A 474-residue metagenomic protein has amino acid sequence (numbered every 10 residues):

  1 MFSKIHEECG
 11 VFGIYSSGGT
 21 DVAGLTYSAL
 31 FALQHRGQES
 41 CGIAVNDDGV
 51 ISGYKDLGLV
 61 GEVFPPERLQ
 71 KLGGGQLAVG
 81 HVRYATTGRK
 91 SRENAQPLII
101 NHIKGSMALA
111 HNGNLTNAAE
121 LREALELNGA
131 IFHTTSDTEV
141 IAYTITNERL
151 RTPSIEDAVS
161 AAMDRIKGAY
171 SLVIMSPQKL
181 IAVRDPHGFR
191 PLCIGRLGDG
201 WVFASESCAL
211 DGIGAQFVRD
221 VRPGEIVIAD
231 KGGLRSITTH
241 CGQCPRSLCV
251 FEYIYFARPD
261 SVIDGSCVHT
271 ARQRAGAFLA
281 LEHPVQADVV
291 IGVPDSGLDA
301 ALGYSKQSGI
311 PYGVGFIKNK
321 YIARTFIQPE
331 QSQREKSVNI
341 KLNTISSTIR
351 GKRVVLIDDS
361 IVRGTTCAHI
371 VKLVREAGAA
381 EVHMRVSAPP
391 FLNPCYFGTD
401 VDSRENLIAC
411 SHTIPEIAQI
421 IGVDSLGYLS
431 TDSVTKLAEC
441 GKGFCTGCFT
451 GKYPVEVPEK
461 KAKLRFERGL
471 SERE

Functional and structural regions predicted by a protein language model:
M1-P223, I228-A287, V293, E381: Conserved short alpha-helical segments that host acidic/polar catalytic motifs at enzyme active sites
N46-G49, P177-K179, G292-A300, Q307 (+3 more regions): A glycine-rich phosphate-binding loop feature that marks nucleotide/adenosyl-phosphate handling sites
T86-T87, N117, F189-R190, L210-D211 (+6 more regions): Flexible loop/turn segments at secondary-structure boundaries
A130, R151-T152, P284-D288, K306-G313 (+2 more regions): Secondary-structure transition/capping motifs at alpha-helix termini and the adjoining loop/turn into the next element
T134, E139-A142, Y312-A323, I420-A438: A conserved beta-strand->alpha-helix junction
M163, Q178-K179, R196, G214-D220 (+2 more regions): PRPP-dependent phosphoribosyltransferase catalytic core
V290, G297-Y304, S308, Y312 (+2 more regions): Extended, hydrophobic alpha-helical segments in both membrane/secreted and soluble proteins
G309-V354, T365, L392-D402: Short, glycine/charge-rich flexible loops or terminal/linker lids adjacent to PRPP-binding catalytic cores
